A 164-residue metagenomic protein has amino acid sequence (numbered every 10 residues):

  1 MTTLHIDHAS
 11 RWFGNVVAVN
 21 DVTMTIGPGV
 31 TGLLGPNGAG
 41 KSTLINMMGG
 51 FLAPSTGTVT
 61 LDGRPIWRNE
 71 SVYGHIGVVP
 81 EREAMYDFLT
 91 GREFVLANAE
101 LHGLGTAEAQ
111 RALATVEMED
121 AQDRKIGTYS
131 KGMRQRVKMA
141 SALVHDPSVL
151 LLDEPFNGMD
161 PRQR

Functional and structural regions predicted by a protein language model:
L4, A18-V19: Conserved structural motif at the start of ABC-family nucleotide-binding domains
P36-G40: Walker A (P-loop) phosphate-binding loop of ABC-type ATPase nucleotide-binding domains
G49: Helix-to-loop junction immediately C-terminal to a conserved catalytic motif
G57-V72: Conserved ABC transporter NBD signature motif
L96, E100, T106-Q122: Conserved ABC ATPase "signature" region
V144-S148: A short, proline-enriched helix->beta-strand linker immediately N-terminal to the Walker B motif in ABC-type P-loop
L150-E154, M159: Catalytic Walker B motif of ABC-type/P-loop ATPase nucleotide-binding domains
